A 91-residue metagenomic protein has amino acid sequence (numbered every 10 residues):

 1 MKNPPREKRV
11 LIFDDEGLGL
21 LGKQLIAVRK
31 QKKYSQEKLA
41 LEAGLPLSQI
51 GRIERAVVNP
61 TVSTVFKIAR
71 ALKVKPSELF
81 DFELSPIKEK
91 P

Functional and structural regions predicted by a protein language model:
M1-A27, Q31, P86-P91: N-terminal flexible/basic segments that precede or flank functional cores
K23, K33-Y34, P60-S63: Residue-level signal for the short linker/turn that defines the boundary of a DNA-recognition helix
I26, E37, F66: Residues within the helices of the helix-turn-helix
K30, L41, R70: Alpha-helical residues within the helix-turn-helix
K33-R52: Short alpha-helical DNA-recognition segment
R55, V74, L84: Short, conserved catalytic or interaction motifs in soluble domains
S63-E78: DNA major-groove recognition helix of helix-turn-helix/homeodomain DNA-binding modules
D81: Phosphate-coordinating loops and pocket residues in cytosolic domains that bind phosphorylated ligands
